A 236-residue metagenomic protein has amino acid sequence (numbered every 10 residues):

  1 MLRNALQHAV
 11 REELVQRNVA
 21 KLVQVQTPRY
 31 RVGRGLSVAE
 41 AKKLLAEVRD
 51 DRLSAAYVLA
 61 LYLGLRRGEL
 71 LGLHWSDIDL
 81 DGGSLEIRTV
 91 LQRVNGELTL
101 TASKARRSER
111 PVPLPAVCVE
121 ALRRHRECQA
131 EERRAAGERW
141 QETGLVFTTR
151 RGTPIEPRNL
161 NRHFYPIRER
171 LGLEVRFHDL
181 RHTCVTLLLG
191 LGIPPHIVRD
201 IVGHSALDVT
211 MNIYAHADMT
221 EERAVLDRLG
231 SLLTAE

Functional and structural regions predicted by a protein language model:
M1-H8, V23, L114: Non-catalytic DNA-binding core/recognition domains of DNA-processing enzymes
R3-L6, V10, D218, E222: C-terminal flanking helix
Q7-Q16, R123-E127: Arg/Lys-rich amphipathic alpha helix in sigma70-family domain 2
R11-W75, D81, Q92, A105-E109 (+3 more regions): Basic, Lys/Arg- and aromatic-enriched nucleic-acid-binding interface segment
A20-L22, G82-R88, R176, L187 (+2 more regions): Short functional hotspots where side chains directly engage DNA or cofactors
L45-S54, L63, V112, C128-E138 (+1 more regions): Short, basic (Lys/Arg/His-rich) helix/loop patches that form interaction surfaces in the mid-to-C-terminal regions
A46, G82, V90-C118, R124 (+9 more regions): C-terminal secondary-structure termini that scaffold catalytic or DNA-interacting sites
